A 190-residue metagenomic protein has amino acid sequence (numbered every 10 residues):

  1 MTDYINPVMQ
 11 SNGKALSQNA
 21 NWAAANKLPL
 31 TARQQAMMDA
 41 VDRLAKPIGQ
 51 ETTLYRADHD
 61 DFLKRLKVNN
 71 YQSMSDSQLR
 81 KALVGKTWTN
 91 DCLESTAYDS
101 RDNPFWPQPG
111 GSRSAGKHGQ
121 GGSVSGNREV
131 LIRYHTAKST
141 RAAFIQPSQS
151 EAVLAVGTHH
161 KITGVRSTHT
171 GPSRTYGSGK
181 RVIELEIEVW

Functional and structural regions predicted by a protein language model:
M1-W190: Mono-ADP-ribosyltransferase
